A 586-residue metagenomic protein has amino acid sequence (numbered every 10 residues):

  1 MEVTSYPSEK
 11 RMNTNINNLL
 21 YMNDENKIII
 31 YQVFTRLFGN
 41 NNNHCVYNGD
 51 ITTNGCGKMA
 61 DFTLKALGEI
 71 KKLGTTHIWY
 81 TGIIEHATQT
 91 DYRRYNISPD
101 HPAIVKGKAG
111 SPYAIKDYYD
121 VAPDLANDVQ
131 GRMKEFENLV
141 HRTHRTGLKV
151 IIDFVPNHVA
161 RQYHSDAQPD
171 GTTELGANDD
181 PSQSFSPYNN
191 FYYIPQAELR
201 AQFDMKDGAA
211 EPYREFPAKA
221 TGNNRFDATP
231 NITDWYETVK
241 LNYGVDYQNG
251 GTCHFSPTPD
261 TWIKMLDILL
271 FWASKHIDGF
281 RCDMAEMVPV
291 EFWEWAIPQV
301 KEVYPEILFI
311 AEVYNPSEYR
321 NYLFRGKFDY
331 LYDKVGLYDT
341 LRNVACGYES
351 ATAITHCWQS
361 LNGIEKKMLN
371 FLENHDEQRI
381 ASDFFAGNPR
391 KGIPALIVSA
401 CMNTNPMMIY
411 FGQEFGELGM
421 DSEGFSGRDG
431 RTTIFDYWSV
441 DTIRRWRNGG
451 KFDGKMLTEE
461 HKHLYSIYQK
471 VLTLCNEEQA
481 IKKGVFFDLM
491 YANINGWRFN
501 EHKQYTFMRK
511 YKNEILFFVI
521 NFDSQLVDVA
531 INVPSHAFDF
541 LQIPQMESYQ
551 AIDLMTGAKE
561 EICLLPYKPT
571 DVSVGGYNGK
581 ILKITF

Functional and structural regions predicted by a protein language model:
M1-N18: N-terminal amphipathic/basic-hydrophobic helices that include classical n-h-c signal peptides and signal-anchor
N13-K149, N157-V159, H164-Q168, T173 (+5 more regions): N-terminal structural segment of carbohydrate-active enzymes
Y21, E25-I30, F34, A114-I115 (+9 more regions): Alpha-amylase-like alpha-glycosidases and glucanotransferases acting on alpha-linked glucans and related
F34-L37, W79-T90, D153-Y163, D283-P289 (+2 more regions): Short, solvent-exposed turn/loop segments enriched in Gly/Ser/Thr/Pro and often Arg
T35-L37, I84, Y119-L125, P156-H158 (+8 more regions): Short, flexible loop/turn elements at secondary-structure junctions
N41, T88, A103, N374 (+1 more regions): Loop/helix patches that line or flank the sugar-binding groove of alpha-linked glycan CAZymes
Q89-Y92, Q162-D166, E291-I297, R320-L323 (+2 more regions): A short acidic (Asp/Glu
S524-F586: C-terminal beta-sandwich/jelly-roll accessory domains of carbohydrate-active enzymes
